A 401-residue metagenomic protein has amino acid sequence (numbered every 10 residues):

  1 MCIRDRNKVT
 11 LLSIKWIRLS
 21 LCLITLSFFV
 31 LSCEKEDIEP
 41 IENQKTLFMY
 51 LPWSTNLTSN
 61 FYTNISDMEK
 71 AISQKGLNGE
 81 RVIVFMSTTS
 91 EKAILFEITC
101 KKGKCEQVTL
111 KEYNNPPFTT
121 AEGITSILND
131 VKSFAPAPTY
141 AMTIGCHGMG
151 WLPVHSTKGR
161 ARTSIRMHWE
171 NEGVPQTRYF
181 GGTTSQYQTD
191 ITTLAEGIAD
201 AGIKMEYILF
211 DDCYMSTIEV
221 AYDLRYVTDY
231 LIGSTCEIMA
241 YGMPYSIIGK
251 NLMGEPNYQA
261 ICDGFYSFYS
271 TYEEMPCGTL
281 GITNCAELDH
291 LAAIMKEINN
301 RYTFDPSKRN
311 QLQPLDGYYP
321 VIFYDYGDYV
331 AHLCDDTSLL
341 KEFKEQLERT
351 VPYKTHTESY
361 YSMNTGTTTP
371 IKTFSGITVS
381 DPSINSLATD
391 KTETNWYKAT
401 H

Functional and structural regions predicted by a protein language model:
M1-R6, I377: Conserved small/polar residues in nucleotide/adenosyl-binding loops
R6-L21, S234: Bacterial N-terminal signal peptides that target proteins for export
F29-S32: C-terminal motif of bacterial Sec signal peptides marking the signal peptidase cleavage site
E34-P138: N-terminal extension/subdomain marker
T46-L51, V82-M86, A141-I144, E206-F210 (+2 more regions): Structural recognition of the beta-strand scaffold that forms the well-ordered cores of secreted hydrolase catalytic
W53-N56, T88-K92, P116, C146-L152 (+4 more regions): Solvent-exposed loop/turn segments at secondary-structure junctions within structured extracellular/periplasmic domains
S87-T109, T139, T143-G182: Surface-exposed loop and adjacent secondary-structure segments within mature catalytic domains
I165-H401: Terminal, contiguous helix-loop blocks that mediate binding/assembly
